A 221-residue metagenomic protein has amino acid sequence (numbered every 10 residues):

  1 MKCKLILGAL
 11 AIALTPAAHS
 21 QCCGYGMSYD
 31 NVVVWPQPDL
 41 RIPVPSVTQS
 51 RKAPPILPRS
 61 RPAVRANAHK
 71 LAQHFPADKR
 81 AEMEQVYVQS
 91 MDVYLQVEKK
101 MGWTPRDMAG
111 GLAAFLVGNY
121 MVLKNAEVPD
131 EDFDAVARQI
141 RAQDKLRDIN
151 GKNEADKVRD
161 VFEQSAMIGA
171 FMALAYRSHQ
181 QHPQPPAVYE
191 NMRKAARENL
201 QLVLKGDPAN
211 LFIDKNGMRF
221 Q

Functional and structural regions predicted by a protein language model:
M1-I6: Bacterial N-terminal signal peptides that target proteins for export
A11-A13: Repetitive helical segments and hydrophobic/amphipathic motifs
T15-A18: N-terminal signal peptide c-region/cleavage motif recognized by signal peptidases
S20-M108: N-terminal Sec/ER secretory leader and immediately downstream segment of secreted/extracellular precursors
Q21, G26-P38, H179-Q221: A cross-kingdom marker for long, charged
T48-H69, K152-E190, F220-Q221: Long, charge-rich low-complexity segments
E82-P105, A137-N153, R197-L202, R219-F220: Short amphipathic alpha-helical segments and their helix-coil junctions
K99, M108-A175: Extended amphipathic alpha-helical interaction segments
